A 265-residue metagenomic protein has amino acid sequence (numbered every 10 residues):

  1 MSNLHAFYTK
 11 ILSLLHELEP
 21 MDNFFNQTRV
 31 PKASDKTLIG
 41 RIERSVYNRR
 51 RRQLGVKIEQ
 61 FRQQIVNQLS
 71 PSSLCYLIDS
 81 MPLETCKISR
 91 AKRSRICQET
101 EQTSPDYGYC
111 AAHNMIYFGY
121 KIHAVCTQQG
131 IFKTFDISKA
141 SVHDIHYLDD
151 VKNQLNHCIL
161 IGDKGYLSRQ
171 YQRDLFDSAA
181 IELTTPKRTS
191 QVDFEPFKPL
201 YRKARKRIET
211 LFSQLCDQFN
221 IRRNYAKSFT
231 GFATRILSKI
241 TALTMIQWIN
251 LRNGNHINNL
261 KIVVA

Functional and structural regions predicted by a protein language model:
M1-A265: Short alpha-helical elements
